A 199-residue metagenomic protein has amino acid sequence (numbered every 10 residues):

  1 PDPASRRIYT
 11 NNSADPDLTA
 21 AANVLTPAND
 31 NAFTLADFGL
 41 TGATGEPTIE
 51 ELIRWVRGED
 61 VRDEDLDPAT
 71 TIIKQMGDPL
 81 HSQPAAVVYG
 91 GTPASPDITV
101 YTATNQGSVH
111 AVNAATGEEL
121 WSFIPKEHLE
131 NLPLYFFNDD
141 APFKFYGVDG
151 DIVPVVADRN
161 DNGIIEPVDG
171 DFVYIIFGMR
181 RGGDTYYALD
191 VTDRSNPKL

Functional and structural regions predicted by a protein language model:
P1-L199: A fold-level detector for beta-propeller and closely related beta-sheet-rich head/sensor domains
